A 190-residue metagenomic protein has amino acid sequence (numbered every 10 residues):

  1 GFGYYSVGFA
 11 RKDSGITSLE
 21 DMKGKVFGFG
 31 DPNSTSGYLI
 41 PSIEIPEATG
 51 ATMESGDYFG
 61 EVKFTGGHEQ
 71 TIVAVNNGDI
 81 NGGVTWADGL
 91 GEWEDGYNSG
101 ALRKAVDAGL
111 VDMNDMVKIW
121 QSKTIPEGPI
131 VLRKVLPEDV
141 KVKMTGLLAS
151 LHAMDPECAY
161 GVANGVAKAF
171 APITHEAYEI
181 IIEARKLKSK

Functional and structural regions predicted by a protein language model:
G1, L19, Q121-S122: Short secondary-structure boundary/capping segments
G1-I16: Short, glycine-/small- and polar/acidic-enriched structural segments that line small-molecule recognition paths
I16-V26, L187-K190: Immediate post-signal peptide segment of exported/extracytoplasmic ligand-binding proteins
V26-G28, P32-P137: Pocket-lining segment of extracytoplasmic ligand-binding domains
L132-K190: An extracytoplasmic/periplasmic, membrane-proximal ligand-sensing/linker region
